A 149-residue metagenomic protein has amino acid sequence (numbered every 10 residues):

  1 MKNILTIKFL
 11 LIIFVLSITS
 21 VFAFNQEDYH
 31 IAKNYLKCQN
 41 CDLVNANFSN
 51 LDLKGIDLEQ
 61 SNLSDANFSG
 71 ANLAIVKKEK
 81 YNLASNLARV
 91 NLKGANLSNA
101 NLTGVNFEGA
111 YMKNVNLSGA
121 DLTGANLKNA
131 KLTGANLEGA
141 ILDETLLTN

Functional and structural regions predicted by a protein language model:
M1-F9: Positively charged n-region of N-terminal signal peptides that target proteins for export
F9-L16: Gram-negative bacterial Sec-dependent N-terminal signal peptides
I18-S20: N-terminal signal peptide c-region/cleavage motif recognized by signal peptidases
A23-N149: Tandem repeat scaffolds
